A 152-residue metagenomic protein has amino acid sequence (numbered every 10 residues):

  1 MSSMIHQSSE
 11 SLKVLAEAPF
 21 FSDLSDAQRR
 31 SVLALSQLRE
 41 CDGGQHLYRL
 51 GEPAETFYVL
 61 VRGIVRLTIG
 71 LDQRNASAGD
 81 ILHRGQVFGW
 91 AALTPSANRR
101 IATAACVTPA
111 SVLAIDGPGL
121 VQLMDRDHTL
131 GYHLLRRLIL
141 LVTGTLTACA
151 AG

Functional and structural regions predicted by a protein language model:
M1-F21: Extreme N-terminal tail/first-helix region
A16-T68: Regulatory nucleotide-sensing modules
P19-S22, S36, Q86, T108 (+1 more regions): Structural motif
R29, R99-A102, P118-G152: A small-molecule sensor/coupling module
R39-C41, L82, I115: Hydrophobic residues at beta-strand termini and immediately following loops that shape nucleotide-binding pockets
H46-T108: Cyclic nucleotide-binding regulatory domains
I69-L71, A92, D116, M124-D127: Short, flexible helix/strand-to-coil boundary loops that buttress conserved ligand/catalytic motifs in alpha/beta
A110-G119: A short hydrophobic beta-strand segment most commonly corresponding to one strand of the jelly-roll/cupin
